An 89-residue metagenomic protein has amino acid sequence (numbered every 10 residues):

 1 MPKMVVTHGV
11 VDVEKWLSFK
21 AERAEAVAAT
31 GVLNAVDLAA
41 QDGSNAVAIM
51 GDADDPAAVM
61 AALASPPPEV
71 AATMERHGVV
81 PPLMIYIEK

Functional and structural regions predicted by a protein language model:
M1-K89: Short S/T/G/P-rich N-terminal loop/turn motif that feeds into the first structured element of a domain
